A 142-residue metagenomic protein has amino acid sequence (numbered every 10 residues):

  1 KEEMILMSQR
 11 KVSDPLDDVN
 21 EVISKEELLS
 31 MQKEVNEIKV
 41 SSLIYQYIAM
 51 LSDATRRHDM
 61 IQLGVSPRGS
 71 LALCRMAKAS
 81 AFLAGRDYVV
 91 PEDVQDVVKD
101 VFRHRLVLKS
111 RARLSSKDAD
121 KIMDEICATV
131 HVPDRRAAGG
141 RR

Functional and structural regions predicted by a protein language model:
K1-M50: Conserved AAA+ ATPase core "coupling" helix
D53: Short, locally clustered residues in the helix-turn-helix/winged-helix DNA-binding domain
R56-R142: C-terminal engagement/docking regions of AAA+ P-loop ATPases
